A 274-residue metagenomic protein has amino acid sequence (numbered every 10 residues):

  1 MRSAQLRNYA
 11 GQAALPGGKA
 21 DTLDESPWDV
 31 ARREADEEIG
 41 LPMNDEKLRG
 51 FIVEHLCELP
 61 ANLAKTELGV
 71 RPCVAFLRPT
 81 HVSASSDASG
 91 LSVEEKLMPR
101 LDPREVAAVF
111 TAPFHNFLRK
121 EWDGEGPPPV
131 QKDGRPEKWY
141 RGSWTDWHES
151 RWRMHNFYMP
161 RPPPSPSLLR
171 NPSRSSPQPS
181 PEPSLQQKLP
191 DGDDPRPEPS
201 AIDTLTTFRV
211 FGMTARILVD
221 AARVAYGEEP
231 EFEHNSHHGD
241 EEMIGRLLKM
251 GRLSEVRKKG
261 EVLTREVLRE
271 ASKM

Functional and structural regions predicted by a protein language model:
M1-E38, M43-E46, G50-I52, C57 (+3 more regions): Conserved Nudix-box catalytic region and its N-terminal flanking loop in Nudix hydrolases and closely related
H55-V70, R78-M274: Nudix hydrolase/Nudix homology domain
C73: Conserved small-residue motifs centered on glycine
